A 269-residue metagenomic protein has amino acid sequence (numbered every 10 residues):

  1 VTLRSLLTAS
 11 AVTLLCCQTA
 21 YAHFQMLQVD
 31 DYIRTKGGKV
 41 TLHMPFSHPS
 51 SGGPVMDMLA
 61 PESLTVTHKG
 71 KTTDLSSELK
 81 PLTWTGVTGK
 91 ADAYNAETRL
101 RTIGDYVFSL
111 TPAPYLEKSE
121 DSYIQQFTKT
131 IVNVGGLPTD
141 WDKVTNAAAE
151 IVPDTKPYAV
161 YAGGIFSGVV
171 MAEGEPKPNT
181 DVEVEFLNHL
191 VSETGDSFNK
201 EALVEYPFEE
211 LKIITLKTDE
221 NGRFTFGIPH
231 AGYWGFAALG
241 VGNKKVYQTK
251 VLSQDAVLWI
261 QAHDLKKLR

Functional and structural regions predicted by a protein language model:
V1-S10: Bacterial N-terminal signal peptides that target proteins for export
C17-A22: Sec/Tat signal peptide C-region and signal peptidase I cleavage site
H23-R269: N-terminal soluble domains immediately following signal/targeting peptides that reside in extracytoplasmic
